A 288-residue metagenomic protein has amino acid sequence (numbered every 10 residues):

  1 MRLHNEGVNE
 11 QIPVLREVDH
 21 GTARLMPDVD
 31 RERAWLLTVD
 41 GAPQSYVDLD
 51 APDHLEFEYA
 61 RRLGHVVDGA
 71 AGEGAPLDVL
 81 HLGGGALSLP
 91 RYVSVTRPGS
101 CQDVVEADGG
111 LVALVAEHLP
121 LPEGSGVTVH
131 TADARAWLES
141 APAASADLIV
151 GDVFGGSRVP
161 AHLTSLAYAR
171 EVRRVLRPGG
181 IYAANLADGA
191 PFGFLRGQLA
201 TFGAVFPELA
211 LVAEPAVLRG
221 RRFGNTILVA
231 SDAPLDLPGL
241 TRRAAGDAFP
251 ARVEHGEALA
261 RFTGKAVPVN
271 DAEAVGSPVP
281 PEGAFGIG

Functional and structural regions predicted by a protein language model:
R2-D28, Q44-D50, R219-G288: SAM/dcSAM-binding transferase cores
L15-R16, R31, D50-R174: The AdoMet/dcAdoMet-binding core of the Class I SAM-like
M26, T128-H130, A210-V212: General small-molecule cofactor/ligand-binding pocket signal
R31-V47: A short, structured beta-strand/loop element
G155-G156, A187-P191, A216-L218: Short "lid" loop at the C-terminus of a central beta-strand within the Rossmann-like core of SAM-dependent
P160, L186-T201: Conserved class I S-adenosyl-L-methionine
A169-R173, F194-P215: Conserved Class I S-adenosyl-L-methionine
G179-L186: Conserved beta-strand signature within the Rossmann-like core of class I S-adenosyl-L-methionine
